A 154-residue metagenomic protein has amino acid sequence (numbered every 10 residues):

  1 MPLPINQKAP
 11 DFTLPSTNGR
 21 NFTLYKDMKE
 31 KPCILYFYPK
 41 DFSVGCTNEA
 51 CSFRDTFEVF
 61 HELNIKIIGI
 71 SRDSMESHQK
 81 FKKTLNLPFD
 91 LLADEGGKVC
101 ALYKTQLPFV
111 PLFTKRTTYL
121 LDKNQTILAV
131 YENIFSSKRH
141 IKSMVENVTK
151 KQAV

Functional and structural regions predicted by a protein language model:
M1-V154: Chalcogenol-based redox active-site neighborhoods
